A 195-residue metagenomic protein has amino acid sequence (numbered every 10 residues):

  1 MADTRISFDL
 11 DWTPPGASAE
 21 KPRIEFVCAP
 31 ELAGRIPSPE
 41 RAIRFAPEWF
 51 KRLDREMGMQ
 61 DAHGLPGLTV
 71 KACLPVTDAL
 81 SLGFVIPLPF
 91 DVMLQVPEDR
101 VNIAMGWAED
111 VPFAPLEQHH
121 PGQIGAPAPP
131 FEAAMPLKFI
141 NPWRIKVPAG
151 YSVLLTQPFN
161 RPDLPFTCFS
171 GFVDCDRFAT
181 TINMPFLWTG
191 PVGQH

Functional and structural regions predicted by a protein language model:
M1-F178, T189-H195: Non-catalytic terminal segments and appended small domains
I182-F186: Short strand-edge motifs at loop-to-beta-strand transitions and within beta-strands of extracellular beta-rich domains
